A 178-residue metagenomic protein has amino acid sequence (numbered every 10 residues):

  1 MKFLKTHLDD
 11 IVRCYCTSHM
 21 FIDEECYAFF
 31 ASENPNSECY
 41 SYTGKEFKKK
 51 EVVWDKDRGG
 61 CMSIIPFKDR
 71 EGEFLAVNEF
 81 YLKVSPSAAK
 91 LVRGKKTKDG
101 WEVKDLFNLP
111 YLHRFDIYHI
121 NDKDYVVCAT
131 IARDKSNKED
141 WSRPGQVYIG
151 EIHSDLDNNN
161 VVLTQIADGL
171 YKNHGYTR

Functional and structural regions predicted by a protein language model:
M1-R178: Beta-propeller-forming repeat regions
